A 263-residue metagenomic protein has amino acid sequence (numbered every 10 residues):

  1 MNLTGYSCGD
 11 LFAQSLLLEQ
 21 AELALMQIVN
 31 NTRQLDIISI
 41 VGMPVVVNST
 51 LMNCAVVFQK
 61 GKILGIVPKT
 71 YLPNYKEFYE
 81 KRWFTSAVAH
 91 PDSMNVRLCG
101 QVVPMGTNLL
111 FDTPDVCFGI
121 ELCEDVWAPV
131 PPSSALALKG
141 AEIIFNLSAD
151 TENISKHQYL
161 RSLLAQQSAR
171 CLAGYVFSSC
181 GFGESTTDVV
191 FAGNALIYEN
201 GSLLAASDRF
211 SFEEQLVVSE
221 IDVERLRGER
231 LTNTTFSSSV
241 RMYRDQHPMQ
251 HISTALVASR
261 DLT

Functional and structural regions predicted by a protein language model:
M1-T263: Enzyme catalytic cores with a strong preference for nitrogen-chemistry domains
